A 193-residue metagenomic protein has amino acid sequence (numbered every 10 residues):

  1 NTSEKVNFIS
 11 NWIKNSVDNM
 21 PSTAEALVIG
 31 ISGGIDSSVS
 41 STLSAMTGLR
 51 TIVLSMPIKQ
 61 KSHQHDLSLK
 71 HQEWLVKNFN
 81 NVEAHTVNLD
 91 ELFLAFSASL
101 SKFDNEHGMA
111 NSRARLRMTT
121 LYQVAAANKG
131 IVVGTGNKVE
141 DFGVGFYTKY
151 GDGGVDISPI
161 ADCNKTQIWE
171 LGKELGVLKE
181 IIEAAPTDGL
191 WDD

Functional and structural regions predicted by a protein language model:
N1-F146: ATP-dependent adenylation/nucleotidyltransferase module used to activate substrates
I131-D193: Catalytic subdomain that performs nucleotidyl-dependent activation
